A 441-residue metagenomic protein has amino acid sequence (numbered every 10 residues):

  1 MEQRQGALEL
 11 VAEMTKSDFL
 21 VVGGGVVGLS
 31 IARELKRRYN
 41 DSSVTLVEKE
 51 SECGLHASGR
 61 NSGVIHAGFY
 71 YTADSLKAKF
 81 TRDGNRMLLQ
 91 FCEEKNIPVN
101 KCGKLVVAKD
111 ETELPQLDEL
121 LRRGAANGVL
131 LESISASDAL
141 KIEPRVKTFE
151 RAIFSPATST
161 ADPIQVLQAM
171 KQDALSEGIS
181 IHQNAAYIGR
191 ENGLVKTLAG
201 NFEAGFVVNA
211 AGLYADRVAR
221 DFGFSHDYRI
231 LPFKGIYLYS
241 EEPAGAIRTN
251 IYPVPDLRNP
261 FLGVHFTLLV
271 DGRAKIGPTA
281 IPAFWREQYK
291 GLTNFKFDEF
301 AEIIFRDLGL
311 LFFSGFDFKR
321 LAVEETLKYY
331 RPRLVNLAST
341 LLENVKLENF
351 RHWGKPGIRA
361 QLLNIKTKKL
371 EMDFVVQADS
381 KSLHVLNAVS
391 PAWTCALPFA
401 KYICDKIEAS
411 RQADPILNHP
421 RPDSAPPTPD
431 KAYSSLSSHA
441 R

Functional and structural regions predicted by a protein language model:
E13-V27, T45: Beta1/beta-strand and adjacent pyrophosphate-binding region of the FAD-binding site in flavoprotein oxidoreductases
S30, R190, L194-K296: Flavin-dependent oxidoreductases
K36-G59: Glycine-rich FAD pyrophosphate-binding loop
G63-D138, I142, F149, G263-H265 (+3 more regions): Dinucleotide-binding Rossmann-like beta1-alpha1 core, especially the glycine-rich loop that anchors the ADP
T72-D83, V107-Q116, I153-Q172, V323-R331 (+1 more regions): Short beta-strand to alpha-helix junction loop
A152-F206, A210-R217, L397-E408: Helical element adjacent to the flavin cofactor pocket in flavoenzyme catalytic cores
A246-G354: Active-site lid/adjacent beta-loop-alpha segment flanking the redox-cofactor pocket in flavoenzymes
L311-H419: C-terminal catalytic lobe of FAD-dependent flavoproteins
